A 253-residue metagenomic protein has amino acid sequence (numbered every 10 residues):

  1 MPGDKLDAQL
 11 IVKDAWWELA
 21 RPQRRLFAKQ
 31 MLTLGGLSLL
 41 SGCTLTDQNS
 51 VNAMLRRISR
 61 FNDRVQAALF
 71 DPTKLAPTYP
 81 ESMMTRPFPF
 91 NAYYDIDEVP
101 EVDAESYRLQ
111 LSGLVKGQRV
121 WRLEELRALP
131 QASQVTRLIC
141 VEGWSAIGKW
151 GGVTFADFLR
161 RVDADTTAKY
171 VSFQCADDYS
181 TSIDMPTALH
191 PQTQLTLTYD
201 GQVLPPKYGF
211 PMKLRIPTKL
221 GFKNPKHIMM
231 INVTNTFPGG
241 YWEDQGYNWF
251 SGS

Functional and structural regions predicted by a protein language model:
M1-Q23, T33-G36: N-terminal secretory signal peptides
D7, I11, T46-S253: Structured, non-membrane catalytic/scaffold regions adjacent to prosthetic-group chemistry
A20, L26-D47: N-terminal export signals
R24-R25, K213: Short, cationic motifs built from Arg/Lys/His that form the positively charged side of catalytic pockets
